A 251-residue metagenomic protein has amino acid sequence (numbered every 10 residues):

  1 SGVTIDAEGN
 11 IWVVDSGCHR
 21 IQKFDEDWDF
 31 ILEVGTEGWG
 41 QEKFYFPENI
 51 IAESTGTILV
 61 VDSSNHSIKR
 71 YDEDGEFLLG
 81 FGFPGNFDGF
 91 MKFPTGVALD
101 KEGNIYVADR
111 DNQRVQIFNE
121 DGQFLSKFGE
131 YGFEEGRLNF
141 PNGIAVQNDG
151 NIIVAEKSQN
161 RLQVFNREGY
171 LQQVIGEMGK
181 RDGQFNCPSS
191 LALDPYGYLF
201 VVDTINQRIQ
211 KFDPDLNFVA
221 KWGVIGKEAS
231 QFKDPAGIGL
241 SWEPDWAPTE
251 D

Functional and structural regions predicted by a protein language model:
S1-D251: Eukaryotic scaffold repeat domains enriched in small/polar residues
